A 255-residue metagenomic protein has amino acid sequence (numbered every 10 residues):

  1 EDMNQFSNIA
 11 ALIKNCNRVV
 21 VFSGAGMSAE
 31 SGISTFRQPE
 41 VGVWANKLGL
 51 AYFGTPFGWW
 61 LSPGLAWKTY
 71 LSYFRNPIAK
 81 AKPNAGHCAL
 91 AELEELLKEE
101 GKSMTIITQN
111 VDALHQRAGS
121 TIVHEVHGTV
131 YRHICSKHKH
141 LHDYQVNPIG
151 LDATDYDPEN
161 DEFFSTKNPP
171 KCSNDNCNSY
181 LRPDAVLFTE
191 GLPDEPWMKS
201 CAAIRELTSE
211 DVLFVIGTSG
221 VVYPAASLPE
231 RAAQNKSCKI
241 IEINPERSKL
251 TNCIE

Functional and structural regions predicted by a protein language model:
E1-E255: Conserved catalytic core of sirtuin-type NAD+-dependent deacylases
